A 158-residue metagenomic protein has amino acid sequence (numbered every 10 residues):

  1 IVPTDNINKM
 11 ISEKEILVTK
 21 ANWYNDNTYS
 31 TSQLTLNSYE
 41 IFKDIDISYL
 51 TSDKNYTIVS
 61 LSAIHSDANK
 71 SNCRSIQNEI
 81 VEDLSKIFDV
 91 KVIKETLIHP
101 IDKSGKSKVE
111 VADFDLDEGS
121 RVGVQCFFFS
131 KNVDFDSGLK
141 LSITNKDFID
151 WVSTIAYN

Functional and structural regions predicted by a protein language model:
I1-E15, C73-K94: Amphipathic alpha-helical segments
I16-E79, H99-N158: Amphipathic N-proximal alpha-helical interface segments
